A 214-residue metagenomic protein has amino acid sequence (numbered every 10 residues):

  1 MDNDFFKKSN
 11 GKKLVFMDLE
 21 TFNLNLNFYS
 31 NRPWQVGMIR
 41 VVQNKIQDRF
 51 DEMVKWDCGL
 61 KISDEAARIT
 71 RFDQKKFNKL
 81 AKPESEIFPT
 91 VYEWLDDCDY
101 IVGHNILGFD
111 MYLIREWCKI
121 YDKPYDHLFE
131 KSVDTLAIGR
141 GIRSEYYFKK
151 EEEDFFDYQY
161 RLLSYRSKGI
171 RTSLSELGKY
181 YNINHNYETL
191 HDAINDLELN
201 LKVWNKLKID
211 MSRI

Functional and structural regions predicted by a protein language model:
M1-S9, D154-K168, G178-N182, I194-I214: Acidic two-metal-ion nuclease catalytic site recognized across multiple nuclease folds, prominently DnaQ/RNase D-T
D2-Y121, D126-L128, K168-Y181, H191: Conserved non-catalytic scaffold segment of RNase H-like nuclease domains
L19-T21, T135, L197: Generic detector of well-ordered alpha-helical packing
W117-Y121, G141, E145, Y180 (+1 more regions): Active-site catalytic microenvironments for nucleophilic, acid-base chemistry
S132-R166: Short alpha-helix plus adjacent loop in nuclease-associated cores
A137, I183-A193: Cysteine endopeptidase catalytic domains of the caspase/legumain-like
Y146-K150, H185-Y187, M211: Substrate-binding/catalytic groove segments of enzymes that remodel or degrade extracellular structural polymers
